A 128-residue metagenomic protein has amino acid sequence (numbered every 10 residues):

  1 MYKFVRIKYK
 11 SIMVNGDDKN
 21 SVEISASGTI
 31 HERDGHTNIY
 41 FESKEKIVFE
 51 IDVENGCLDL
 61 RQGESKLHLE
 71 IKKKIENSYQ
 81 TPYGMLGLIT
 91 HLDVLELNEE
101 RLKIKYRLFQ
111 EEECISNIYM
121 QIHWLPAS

Functional and structural regions predicted by a protein language model:
M1-L67, K73-K103, R107-F109, E113-I115: N-terminal intrinsically disordered, cationic/polar leader segments that include organellar targeting peptides
K72-I75, Q121-H123: Short, surface-exposed, charge-dense and proline/glycine-enriched linear segments
Q110-S128: Edge beta-strand at a domain terminus
